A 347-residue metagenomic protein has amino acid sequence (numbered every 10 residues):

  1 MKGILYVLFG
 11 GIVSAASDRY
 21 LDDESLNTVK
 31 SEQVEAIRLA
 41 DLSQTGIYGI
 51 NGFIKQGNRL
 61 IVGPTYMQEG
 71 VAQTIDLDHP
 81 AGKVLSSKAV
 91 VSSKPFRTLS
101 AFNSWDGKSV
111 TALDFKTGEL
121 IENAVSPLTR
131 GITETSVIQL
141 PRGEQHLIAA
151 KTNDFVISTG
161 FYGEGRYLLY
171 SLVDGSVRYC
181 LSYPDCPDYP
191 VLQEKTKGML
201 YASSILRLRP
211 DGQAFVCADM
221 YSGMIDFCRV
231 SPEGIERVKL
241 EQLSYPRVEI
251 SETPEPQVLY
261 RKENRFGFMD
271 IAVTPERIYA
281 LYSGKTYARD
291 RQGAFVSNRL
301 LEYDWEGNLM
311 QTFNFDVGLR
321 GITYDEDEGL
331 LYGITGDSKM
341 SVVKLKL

Functional and structural regions predicted by a protein language model:
G11-L42, R237-K239, K346-L347: Sequence/structural signature of beta-propeller modules and their immediately flanking N-terminal secretory/stalk
K30, V34-Q44, L85-F96, T135-P141 (+3 more regions): Surface-exposed loop and turn segments in beta-propeller and other repeat-based domains that flank or scaffold
R38-G70, A272-T286: Beta-strand-rich domains and repeat architectures in extracellular enzymes and scaffolds, especially beta-propellers
I47-F53, P95-N103, P141-N153, S203-I205 (+2 more regions): Repeated scaffold domains used in trafficking and secretory/extracellular systems, primarily beta-propellers
G57-R59, D106-K108, T152-D154, D211-Q213 (+2 more regions): Short coil/turn segments that connect the beta-strands within blades of beta-propeller domains
T74-L77, Y167-L172, G293-G307, K346: Beta-propeller blade signature
F115-F155, T159, C186: Asp-box/WD-like beta-propeller blade repeats and closely related beta-sheet repeat scaffolds
R261-E302: Loop/turn-rich, solvent-exposed surfaces of beta-rich toroidal or solenoidal domains
